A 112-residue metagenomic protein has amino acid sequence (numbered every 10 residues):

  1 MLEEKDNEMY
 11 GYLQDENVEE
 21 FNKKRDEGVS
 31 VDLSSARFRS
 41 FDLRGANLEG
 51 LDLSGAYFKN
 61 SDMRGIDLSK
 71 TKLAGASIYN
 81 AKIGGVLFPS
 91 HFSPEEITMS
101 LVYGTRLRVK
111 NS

Functional and structural regions predicted by a protein language model:
M1-E3, S112: Terminal targeting and flexible regions in eukaryotic proteins, enriched in but not limited to LRR-containing proteins
E8-Y12, V18-S112: Tandem repeat scaffolds
